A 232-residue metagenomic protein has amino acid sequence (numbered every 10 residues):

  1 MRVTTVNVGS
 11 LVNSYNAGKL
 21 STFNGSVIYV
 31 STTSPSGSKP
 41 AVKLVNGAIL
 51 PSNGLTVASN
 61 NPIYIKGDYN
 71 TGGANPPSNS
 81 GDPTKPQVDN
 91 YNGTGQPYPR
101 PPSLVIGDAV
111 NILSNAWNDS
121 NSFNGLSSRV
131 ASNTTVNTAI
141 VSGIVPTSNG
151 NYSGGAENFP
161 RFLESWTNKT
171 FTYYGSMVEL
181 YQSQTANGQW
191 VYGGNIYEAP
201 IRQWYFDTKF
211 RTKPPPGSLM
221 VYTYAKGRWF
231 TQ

Functional and structural regions predicted by a protein language model:
M1-Q232: C-terminal globular interaction/adhesion domains in large, modular proteins
